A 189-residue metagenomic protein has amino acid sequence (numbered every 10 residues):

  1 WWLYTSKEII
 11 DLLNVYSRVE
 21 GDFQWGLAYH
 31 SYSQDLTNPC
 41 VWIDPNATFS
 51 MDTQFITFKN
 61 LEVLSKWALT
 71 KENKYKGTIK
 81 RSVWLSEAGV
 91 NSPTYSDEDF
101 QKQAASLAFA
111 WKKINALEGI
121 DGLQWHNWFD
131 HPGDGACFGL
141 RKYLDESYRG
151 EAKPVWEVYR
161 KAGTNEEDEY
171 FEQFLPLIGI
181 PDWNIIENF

Functional and structural regions predicted by a protein language model:
W1-D97: Noncatalytic carbohydrate-binding groove/subsite architecture in carbohydrate-active enzymes
Y95-F189: Aromatic-rich peripheral "rim/lid" segments of glycoside hydrolase catalytic domains that contact and position glycan
